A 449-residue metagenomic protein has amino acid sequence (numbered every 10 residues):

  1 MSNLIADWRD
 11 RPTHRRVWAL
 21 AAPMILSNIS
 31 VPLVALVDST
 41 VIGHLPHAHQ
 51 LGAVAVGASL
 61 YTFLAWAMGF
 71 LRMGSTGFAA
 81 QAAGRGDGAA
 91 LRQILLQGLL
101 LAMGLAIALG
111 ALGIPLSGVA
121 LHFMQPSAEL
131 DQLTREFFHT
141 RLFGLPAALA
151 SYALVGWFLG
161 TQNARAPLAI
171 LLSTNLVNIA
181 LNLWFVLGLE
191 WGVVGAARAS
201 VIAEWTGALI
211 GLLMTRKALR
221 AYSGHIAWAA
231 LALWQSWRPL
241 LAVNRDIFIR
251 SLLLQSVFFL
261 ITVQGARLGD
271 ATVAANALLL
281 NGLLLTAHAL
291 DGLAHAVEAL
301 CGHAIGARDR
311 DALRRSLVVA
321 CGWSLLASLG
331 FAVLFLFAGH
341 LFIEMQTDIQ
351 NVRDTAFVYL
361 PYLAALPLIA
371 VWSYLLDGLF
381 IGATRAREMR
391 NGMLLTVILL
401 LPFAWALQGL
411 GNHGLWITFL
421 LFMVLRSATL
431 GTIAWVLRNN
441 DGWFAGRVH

Functional and structural regions predicted by a protein language model:
M1-A21, A79-P146, V177-A180, V186-R245 (+2 more regions): Short alpha-helical transmembrane segments in multi-pass integral membrane proteins
I25-M73, G77, R141-A148, R238-H303 (+4 more regions): Transmembrane helix-bundle signature of multi-pass secondary active exporters and lipid flippases
L36, L45-A48, A82-R85, G160-T161 (+5 more regions): Helix-loop interface residues and adjacent transmembrane-helix termini in multi-pass membrane transporters, primarily
L36-T40, A111, V119, A153-W157 (+7 more regions): Alpha-helical transmembrane segments of multipass membrane proteins
S39, A48-L51, G88, A164 (+5 more regions): Membrane-helix interface/capping residues of multi-pass secondary transporters
A53-A111, A148-Q162, A166-P167, A275-F337 (+2 more regions): Small-residue-rich hydrophobic transmembrane alpha-helices
L171-N178, N281-G282, P361, L394-F403: Small-residue-enriched core segments of transmembrane alpha-helices in multipass membrane transport and channel
L363-Y374, G378-A404: A late C-terminal transmembrane helix in Major Facilitator Superfamily
